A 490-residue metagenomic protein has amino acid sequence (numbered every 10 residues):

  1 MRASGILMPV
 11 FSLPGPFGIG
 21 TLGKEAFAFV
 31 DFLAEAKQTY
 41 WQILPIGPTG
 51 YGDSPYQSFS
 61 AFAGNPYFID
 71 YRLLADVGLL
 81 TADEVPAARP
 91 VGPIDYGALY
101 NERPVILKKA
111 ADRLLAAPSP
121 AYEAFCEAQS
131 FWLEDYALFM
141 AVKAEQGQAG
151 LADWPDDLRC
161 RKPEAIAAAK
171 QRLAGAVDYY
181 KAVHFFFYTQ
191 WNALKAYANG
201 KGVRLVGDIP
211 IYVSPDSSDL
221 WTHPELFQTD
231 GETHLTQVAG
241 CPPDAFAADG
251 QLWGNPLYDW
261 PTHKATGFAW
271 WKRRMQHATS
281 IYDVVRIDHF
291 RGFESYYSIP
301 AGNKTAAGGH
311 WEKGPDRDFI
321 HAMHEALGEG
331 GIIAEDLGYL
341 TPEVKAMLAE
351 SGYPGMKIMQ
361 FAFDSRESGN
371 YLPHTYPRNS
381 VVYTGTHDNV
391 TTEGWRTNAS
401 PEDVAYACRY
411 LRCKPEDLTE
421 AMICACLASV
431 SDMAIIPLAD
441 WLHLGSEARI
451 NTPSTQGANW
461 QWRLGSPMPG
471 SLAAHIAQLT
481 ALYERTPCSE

Functional and structural regions predicted by a protein language model:
M1-K37: Mature N-terminal, pre-catalytic/accessory segment of carbohydrate-active enzymes
P9, D53-H184, Y188, V213-I435 (+2 more regions): Alpha-amylase-like alpha-glycosidases and glucanotransferases acting on alpha-linked glucans and related
K24-D31, T189-Y197, W271-R273, L418-M422: Short alpha-helical segments and helix-capping/turn motifs at coil-helix boundaries
K24-T49, S280-Y282, A428: Catalytic domains of carbohydrate-active enzymes, especially glycoside hydrolases
A34, W191-N199, H324, L348-A349: Surface-exposed amphipathic alpha-helices with a cationic face
L44, R204-V206, P210, V284 (+1 more regions): Outer-envelope exported proteins of Gram-negative bacteria
Y180-V213: Conserved, well-ordered alpha-helix/loop/beta-strand core segments that scaffold catalytic motifs
W462-E490: Terminal-tail/helix-coil boundary detector
